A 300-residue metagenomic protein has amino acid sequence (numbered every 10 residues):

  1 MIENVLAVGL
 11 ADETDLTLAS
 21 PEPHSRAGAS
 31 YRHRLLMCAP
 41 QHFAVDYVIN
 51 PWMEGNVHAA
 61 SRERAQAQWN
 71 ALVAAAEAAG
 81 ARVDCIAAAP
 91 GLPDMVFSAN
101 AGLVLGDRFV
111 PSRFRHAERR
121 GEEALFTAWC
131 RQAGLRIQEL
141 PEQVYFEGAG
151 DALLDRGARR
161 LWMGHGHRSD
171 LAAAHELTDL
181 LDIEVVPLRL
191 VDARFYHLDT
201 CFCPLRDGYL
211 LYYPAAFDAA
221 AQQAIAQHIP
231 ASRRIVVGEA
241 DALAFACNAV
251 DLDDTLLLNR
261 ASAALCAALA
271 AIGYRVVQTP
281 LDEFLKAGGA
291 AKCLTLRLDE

Functional and structural regions predicted by a protein language model:
M1-E300: The feature marks the mature, well-folded catalytic cores of soluble enzymes
